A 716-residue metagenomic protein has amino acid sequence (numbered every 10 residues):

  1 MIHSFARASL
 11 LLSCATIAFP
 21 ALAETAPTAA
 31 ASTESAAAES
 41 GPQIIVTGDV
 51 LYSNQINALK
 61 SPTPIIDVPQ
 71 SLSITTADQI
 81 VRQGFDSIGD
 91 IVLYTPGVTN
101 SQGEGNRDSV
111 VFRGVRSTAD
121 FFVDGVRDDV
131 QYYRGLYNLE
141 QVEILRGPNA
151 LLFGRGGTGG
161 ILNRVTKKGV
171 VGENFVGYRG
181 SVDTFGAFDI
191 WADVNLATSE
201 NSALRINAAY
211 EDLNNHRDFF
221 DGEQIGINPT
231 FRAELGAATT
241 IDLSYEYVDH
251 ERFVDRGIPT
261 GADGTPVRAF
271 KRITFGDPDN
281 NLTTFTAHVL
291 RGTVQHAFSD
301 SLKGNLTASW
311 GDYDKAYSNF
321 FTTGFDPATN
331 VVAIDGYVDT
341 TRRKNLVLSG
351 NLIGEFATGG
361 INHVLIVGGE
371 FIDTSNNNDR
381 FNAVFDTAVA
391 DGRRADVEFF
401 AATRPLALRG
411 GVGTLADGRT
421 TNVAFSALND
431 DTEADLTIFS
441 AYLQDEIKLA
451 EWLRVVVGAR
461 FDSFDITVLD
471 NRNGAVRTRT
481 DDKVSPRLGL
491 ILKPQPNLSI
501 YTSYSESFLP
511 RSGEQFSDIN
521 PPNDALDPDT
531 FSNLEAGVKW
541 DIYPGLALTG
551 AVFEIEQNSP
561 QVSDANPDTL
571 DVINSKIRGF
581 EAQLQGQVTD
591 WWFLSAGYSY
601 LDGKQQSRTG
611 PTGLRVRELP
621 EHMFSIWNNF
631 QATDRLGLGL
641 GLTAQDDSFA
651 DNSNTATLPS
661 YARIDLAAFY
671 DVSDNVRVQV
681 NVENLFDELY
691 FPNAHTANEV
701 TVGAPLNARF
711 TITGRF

Functional and structural regions predicted by a protein language model:
S40-E173, A536: Acidic, small-polar-rich N-terminal luminal/periplasmic segments of exported/outer-membrane proteins
Y137-E140, L151-P229, L235-T239, H288 (+2 more regions): Outer-membrane beta-barrel translocator/receptor signature
N201-L204, A238-I241, S301-G304, G360 (+7 more regions): Repeated loop/turn-to-beta-strand initiation elements of outer-membrane beta-barrel proteins
E211-N215, I227-A297, W310-R343, V389-N429 (+2 more regions): Acidic/polar loop-and-plug regions of large Gram-negative outer-membrane beta-barrel proteins
E234, R343, N362-I366, E370-T374 (+7 more regions): Structural signature of Gram-negative outer-membrane beta-barrels, strongest in the C-terminal barrel of TonB-dependent
Q295-S309, Y313-N319, K493, I500-Y501 (+2 more regions): Membrane-embedded beta-barrel scaffold of Gram-negative outer-membrane proteins
E451, A551-E556, D571-S653, F686 (+2 more regions): Gram-negative outer-membrane beta-barrel transporters
A644-D651, F669-F716: C-terminal beta-signal and adjacent terminal beta-strands/loops of Gram-negative outer-membrane beta-barrel proteins
